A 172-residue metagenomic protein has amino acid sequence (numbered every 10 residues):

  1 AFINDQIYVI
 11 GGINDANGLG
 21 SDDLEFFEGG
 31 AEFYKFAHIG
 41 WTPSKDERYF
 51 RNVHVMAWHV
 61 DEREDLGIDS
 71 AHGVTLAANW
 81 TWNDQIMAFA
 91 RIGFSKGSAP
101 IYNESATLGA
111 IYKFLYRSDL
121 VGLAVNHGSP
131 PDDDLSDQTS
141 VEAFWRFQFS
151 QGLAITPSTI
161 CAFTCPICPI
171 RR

Functional and structural regions predicted by a protein language model:
A1-F2, V9-G12, A57, P157 (+1 more regions): Outer-membrane beta-barrel transmembrane strands
A1-H38, A124: Surface-exposed coil loops of outer-membrane beta-barrel proteins
N4-V9, W82, I86, D119 (+2 more regions): Secondary-structure transition into beta-strands, especially the periplasmic turns and strand N-termini that construct
I10, V121-A124, F144, F149 (+1 more regions): Conserved active-site loop/cleft motifs that coordinate metal ions or position small ligands
S21-F27, F94-K96, G128-P131, C165-I167: Extracellular loop and loop/strand-boundary signature of outer-membrane beta-barrel proteins
A37, W41-P131, A143: Detector for outer-membrane/organellar transmembrane beta-barrel domains, recognizing the amphipathic beta-strand
S129, D134, Q138-S140, W145 (+1 more regions): C-terminal regions of proteins
R171-R172: Outer-membrane beta-barrel "beta-signal"
